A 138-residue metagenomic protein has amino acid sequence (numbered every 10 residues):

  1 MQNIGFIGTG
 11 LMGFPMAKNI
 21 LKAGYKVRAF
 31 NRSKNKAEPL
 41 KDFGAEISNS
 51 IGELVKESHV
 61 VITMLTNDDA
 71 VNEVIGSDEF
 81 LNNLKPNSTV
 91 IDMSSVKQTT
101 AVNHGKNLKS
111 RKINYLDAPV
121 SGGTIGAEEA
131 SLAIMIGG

Functional and structural regions predicted by a protein language model:
M1-T63, N83, S88, M93 (+1 more regions): NAD(P)+-binding Rossmann beta1-loop-alpha1 motif at the extreme N-terminus of oxidoreductases
I4, G76, S95-G138: Rossmann-fold dinucleotide-binding core
A17-N19, K41, E73-G76, V102-K106: Short amphipathic alpha-helical segments
S33, N67, V120: A generic "binding-loop/recognition-motif" signal
D42-S48, V71-V74, N114-A118: Short gly/ser/thr-rich secondary-structure transition/capping motifs
N49, T66, G138: A conserved hydrophobic position in a structured secondary element of the catalytic/binding core that shapes
T63-E79, S94-A101: Beta-loop-alpha module in the N-terminal Rossmann-like domain of NAD(P)-dependent dehydrogenases, especially those
L81-L84, N107-L108: A short helix-coil junction within the Rossmann-fold of NAD(P)-dependent oxidoreductases
